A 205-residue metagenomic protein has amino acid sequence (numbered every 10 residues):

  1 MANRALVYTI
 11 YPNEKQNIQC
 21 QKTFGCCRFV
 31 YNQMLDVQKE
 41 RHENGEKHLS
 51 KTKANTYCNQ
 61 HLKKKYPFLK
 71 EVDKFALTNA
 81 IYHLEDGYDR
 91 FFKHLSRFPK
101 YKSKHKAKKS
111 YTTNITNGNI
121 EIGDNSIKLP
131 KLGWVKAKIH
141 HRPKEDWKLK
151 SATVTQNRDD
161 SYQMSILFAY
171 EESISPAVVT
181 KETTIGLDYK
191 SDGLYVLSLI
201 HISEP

Functional and structural regions predicted by a protein language model:
M1-L199, S203: Nucleic-acid substrate recognition interfaces
